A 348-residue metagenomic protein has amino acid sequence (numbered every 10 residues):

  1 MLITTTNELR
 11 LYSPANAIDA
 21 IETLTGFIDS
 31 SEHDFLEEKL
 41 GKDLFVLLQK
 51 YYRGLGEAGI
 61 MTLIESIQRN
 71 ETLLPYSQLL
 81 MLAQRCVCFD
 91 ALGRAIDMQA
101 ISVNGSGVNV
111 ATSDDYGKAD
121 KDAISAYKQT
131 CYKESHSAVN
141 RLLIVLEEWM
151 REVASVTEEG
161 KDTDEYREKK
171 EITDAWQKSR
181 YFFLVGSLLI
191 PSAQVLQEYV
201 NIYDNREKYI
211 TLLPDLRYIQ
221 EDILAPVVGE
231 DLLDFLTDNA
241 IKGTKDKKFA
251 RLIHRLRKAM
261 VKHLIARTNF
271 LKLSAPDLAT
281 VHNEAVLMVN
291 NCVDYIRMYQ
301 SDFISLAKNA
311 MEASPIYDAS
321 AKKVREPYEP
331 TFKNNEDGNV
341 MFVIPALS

Functional and structural regions predicted by a protein language model:
M1-Q84, M98-S348: Conserved short "hinge" loops at termini or chain/domain junctions
